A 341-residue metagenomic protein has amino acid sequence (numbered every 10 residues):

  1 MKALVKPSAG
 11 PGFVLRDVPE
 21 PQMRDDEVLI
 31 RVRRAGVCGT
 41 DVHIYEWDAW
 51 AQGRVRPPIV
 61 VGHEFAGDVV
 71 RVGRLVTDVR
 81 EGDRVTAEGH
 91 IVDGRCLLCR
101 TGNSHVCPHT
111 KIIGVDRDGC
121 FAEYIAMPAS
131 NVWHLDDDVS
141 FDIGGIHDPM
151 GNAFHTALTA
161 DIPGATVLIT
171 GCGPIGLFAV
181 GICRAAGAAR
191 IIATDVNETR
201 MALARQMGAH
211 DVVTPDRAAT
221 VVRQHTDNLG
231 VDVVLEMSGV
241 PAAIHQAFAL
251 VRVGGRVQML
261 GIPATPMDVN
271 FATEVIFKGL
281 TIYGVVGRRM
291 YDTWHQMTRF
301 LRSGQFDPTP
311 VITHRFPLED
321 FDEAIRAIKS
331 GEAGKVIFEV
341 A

Functional and structural regions predicted by a protein language model:
M1, R31, P241, H245-A249 (+2 more regions): C-terminal hydrophobic helical "lid"/dimerization subdomain of Rossmann-like NAD(P)H-dependent oxidoreductases
P21-A35, A49-L97, D136-D138: Glycine-rich beta-strand-centered segment in the early N-terminal region that forms part of a ligand/cofactor-binding
R54, D93-C172: NAD(P)H dinucleotide-binding glycine-rich loop of Rossmann-like/cofactor-binding domains, especially the beta1-alpha1
N152, I175, C183: Hydrophobic/small residue at the entry helix of a nucleotide-binding pocket
I169-C172, R184-Q246: Adenosine-nucleotide cofactor-binding segment
G255-R256, L280: Glycine-centered, small-residue-biased loops immediately flanking beta-strands in adenine/cofactor-binding cores
I262-K278, W294-M297: Rossmann-fold NAD(P)-binding glycine/threonine-rich loop
